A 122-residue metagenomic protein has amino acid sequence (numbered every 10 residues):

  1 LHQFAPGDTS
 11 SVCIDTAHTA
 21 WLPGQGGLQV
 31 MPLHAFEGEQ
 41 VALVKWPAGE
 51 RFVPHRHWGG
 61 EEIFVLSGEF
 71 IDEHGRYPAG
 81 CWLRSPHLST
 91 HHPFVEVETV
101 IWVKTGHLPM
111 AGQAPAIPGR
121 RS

Functional and structural regions predicted by a protein language model:
L1-G38, G119-S122: A short, N-terminal "cap"/entry segment at the start of jelly-roll beta-barrel domains of the cupin/DSBH fold
Q29-V30, V41-V44, V53-P54: Intrinsic, low-complexity N-terminal interaction/targeting segments
P32-H34, K45, R84: Generic structural detector for well-ordered beta-strands
F36, I71-V95: Short acidic-glycine-tyrosine-enriched beta hairpin
E39-V41, G80, V100: Structural motif
P47-E50, P54-E73, A79: Glycine- and acidic-residue-biased ligand/ion/polar-headgroup-sensing regions
H87-P115: Ligand-binding loop in jelly-roll beta-barrel domains
